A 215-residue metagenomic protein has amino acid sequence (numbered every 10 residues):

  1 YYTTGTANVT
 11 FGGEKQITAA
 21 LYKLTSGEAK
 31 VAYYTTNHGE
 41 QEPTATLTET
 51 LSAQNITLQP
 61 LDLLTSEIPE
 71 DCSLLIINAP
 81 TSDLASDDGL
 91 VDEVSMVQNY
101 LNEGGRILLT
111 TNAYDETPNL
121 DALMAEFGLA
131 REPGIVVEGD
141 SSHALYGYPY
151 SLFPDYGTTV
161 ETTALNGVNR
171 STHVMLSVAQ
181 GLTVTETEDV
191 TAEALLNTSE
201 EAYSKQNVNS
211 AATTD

Functional and structural regions predicted by a protein language model:
Y1-D215: Short, surface-exposed patches at the edges or C-terminal ends of soluble domains, predominantly
